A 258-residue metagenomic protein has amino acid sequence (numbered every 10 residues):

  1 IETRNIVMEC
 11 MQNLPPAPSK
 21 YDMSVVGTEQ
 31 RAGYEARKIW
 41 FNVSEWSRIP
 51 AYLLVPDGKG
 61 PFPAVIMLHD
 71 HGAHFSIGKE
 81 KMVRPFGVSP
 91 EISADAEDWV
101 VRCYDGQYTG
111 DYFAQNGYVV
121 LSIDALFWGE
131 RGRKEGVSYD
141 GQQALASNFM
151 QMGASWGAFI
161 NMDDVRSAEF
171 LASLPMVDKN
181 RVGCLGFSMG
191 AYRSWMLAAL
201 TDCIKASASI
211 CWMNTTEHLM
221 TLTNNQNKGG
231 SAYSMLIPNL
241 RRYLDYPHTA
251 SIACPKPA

Functional and structural regions predicted by a protein language model:
N13-G60, A64: N-terminal cap/lid segment of alpha/beta-hydrolase-fold proteins
S44-E45, H69-H74, S188: Active-site glycine-rich loops that stabilize anionic/oxyanionic intermediates across multiple enzyme folds
L68-M162, A168, A172-S173, H218-T221: Cap/lid segment of the alpha/beta-hydrolase catalytic domain
H69, L185, I210-C211: Alpha/beta-hydrolase-fold catalytic nucleophile elbow
N148-M152, R166, K205-A250, P255: Mobile cap/lid helix-loop segments that gate and shape the active-site cleft of serine hydrolases
M176-S188: Alpha/beta-hydrolase fold nucleophile elbow
G186-A198: Glycine-rich nucleophile elbow surrounding the catalytic serine of serine-hydrolase chemistry
A199-K205: Conserved hydrolase catalytic core segment
